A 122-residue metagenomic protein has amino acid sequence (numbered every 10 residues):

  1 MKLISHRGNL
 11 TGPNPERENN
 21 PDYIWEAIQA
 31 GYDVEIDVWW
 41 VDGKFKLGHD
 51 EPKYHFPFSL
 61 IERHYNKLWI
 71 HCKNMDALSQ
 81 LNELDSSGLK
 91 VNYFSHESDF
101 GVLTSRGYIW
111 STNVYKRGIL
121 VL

Functional and structural regions predicted by a protein language model:
M1-L122: Phosphate-group recognition and catalysis centered on beta-loop-alpha active-site segments
